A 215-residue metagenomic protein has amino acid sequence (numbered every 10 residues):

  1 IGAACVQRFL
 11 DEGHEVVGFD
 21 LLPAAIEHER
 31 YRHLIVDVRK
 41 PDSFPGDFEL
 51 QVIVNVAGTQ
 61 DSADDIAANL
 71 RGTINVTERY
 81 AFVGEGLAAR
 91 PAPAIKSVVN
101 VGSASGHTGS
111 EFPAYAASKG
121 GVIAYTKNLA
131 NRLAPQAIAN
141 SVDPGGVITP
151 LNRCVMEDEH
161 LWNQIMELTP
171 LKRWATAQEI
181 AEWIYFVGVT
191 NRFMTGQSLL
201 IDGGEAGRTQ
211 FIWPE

Functional and structural regions predicted by a protein language model:
I1-E15: Canonical Rossmann dinucleotide-binding motif of NAD(H)/NADP(H)-dependent dehydrogenases/reductases, specifically
Q7, T73-I74, E78, G120-K127 (+3 more regions): Conserved active-site helix of classical SDR/Rossmann-fold NAD(P)-dependent CH-OH oxidoreductases
V56-D61, G204: Conserved NAD(P)H cofactor-binding loop of Rossmann-fold oxidoreductase domains
A89-G121, T126-A134, G146-V147: Catalytic loop of short-chain dehydrogenase/reductase
A134-I138, M194-Q197: Short, small/polar-rich loop/turn modules that mediate ligand/substrate recognition or access, typified
D143-C154: Short, flexible catalytic-loop segment of classical short-chain dehydrogenase/reductase
R173-I201, A206: C-terminal substrate-recognition "lid" of short-chain dehydrogenase/reductases
